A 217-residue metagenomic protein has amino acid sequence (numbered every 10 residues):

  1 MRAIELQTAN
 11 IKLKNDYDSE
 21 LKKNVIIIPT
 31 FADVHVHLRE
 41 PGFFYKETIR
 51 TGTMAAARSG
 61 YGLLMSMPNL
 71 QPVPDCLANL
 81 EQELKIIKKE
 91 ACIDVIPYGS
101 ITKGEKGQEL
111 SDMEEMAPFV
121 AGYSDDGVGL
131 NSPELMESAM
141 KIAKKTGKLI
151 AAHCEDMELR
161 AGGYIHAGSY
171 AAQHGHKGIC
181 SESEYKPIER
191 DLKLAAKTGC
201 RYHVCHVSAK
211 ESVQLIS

Functional and structural regions predicted by a protein language model:
M1-T30: Histidine-rich, glycine-flanked metal-binding segment
A9, K23, T30, V34 (+5 more regions): Fold-independent oxyanion-binding glycine-rich loops and adjacent beta-strand/coil segments at enzyme active sites
K22-K23, Y61-G62, E90-D94, P118-V120 (+2 more regions): Short coil/turn connectors at secondary-structure junctions
N24, H35, A56, G60 (+5 more regions): Divalent metal-coordination and catalytic microenvironments
V25-E90: Metal-associated gating/positioning segment near the N- to mid-region
I28, L77-Y98, K141-A152: Alpha-helix-loop-beta-strand connector modules within alpha/beta enzyme cores
V34-E47, P68-L70, I96-E109, G127 (+1 more regions): Active-site mouth loops of central-metabolism enzymes
E109-S217: Histidine/acidic residue-rich metal-binding segments in metalloenzymes
